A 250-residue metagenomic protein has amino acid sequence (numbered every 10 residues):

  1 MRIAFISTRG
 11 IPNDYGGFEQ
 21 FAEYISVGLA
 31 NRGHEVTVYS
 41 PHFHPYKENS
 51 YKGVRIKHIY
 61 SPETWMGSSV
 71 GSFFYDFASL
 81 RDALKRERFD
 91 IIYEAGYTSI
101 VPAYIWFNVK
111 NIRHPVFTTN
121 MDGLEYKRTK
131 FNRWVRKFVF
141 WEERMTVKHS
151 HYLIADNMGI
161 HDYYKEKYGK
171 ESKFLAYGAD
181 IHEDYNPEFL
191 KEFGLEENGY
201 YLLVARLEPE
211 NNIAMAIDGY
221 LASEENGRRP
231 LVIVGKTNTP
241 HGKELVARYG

Functional and structural regions predicted by a protein language model:
A4, I154, G194-N211, I217-A222 (+1 more regions): Conserved donor-binding/catalytic core segment of Leloir-type glycosyltransferases
T8-D14, G28-G67, G159-K167, K236-P240: N-terminal strand-loop element at the rim of the active site of nucleotide-sugar-dependent glycosyltransferases
H44, A179, V204, R229-E244: Glycosyltransferase donor-sugar binding loop
K52-R81, R128-V135: A short, charged, and often flexible helix/loop element on the N-terminal side of the glycosyltransferase catalytic
G71-L84, F89-D122: An aromatic- and histidine-rich active-site surface loop
R81, V135-L153: Membrane-proximal helix-turn-helix segments that form the acceptor-binding/catalytic region of lipid-linked
K130, G178-E196, K243: Acidic anion/phosphate-binding donor-loop and adjacent secondary structure in glycosyltransferase catalytic cores
I160-D180, F193-E196: Helix-loop-beta element that forms the nucleotide-linked donor phosphate-binding surface in glycosyltransferases
